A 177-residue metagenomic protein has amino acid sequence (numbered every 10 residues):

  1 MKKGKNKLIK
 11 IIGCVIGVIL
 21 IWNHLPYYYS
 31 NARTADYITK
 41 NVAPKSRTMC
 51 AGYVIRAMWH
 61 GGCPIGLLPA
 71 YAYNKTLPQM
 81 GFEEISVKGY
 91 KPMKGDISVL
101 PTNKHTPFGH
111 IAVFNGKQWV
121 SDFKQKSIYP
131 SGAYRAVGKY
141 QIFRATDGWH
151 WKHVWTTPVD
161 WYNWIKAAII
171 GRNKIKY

Functional and structural regions predicted by a protein language model:
M1-G17: N-terminal Sec-pathway targeting helices
G17-L68, I170-K176: N-terminal capping segments
P26-Y29, T39-K40, K104-Y177: Aromatic- and glycine-rich peptidoglycan recognition patches
I38-A43, A57-I65, L77, G81 (+3 more regions): Sec/Tat-exported extracytoplasmic proteins
P64-Y134: ...with weaker cross-activation on analogous glycine-rich loops/strands in unrelated enzymes
